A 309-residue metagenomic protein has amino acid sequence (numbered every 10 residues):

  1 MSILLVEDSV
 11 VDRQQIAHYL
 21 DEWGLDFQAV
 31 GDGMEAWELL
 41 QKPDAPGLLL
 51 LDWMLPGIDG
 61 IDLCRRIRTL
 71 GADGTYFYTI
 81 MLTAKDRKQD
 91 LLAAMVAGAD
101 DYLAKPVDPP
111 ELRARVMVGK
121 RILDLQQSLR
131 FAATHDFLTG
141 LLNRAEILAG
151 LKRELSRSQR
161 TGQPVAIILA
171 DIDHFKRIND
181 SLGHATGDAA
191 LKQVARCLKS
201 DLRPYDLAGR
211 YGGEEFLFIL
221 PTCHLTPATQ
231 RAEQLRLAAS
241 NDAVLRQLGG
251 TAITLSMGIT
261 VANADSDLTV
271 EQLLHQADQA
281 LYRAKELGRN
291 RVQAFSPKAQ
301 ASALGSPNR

Functional and structural regions predicted by a protein language model:
S9-A29: Two-component/phosphorelay signaling modules centered on CheY-like receiver
R130-A149, A170-H184, K192: Conserved nucleotide-binding and Mg2+-coordinating catalytic segments in signaling enzymes
R130-F131, R144-Q163, A195-R203, P221: Short regulatory alpha-helical coupling segments that immediately precede and/or link into cyclic nucleotide signaling
G150-L182, L198, G209, G250: Active-site-proximal structural segments of metal-dependent nucleotidyl cyclase/transferase enzymes
Q193-A264, Q272, Q293-A294: GGDEF/GGEEF active-site signature
T229, A262-R309: Catalytic-core segments of nucleotide cyclases and related cyclic-nucleotide turnover enzymes
